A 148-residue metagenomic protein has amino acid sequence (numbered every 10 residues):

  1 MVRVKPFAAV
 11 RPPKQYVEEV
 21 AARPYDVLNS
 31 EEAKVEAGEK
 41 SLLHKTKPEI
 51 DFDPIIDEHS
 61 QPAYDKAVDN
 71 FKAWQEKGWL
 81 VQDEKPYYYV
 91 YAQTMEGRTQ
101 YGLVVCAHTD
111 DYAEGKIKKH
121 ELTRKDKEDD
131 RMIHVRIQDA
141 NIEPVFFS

Functional and structural regions predicted by a protein language model:
M1-S148: A cross-family signal for N-terminal binding/gating loops and helix N-caps that shape access to the active site
